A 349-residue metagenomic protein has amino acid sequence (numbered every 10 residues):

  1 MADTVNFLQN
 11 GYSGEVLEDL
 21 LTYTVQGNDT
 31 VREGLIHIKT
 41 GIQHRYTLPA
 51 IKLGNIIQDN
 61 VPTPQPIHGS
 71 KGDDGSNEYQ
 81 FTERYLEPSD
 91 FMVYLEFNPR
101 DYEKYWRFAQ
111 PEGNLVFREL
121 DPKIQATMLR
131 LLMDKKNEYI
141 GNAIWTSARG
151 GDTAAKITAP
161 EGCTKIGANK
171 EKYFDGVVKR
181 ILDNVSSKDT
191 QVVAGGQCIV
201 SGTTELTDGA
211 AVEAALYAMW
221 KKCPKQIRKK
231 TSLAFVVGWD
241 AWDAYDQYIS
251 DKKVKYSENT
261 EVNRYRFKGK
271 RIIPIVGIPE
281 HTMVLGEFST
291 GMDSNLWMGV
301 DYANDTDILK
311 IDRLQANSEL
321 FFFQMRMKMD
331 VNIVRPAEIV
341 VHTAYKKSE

Functional and structural regions predicted by a protein language model:
A2-L48, N169-A210, A214, W242-E349: Sequence/fold signature of self-assembling virion shell proteins
T4-L8, S70-G75, Y79, E138 (+1 more regions): Signature of extracytoplasmic/envelope-associated structural regions
V25-A109, I166, K172: Assembly/oligomerization interface modules of large self-assembling protein complexes
G27-I38, N142-A154, K229-L233, N259: Short glycine-rich, low-complexity/disordered patches
Y105-W106, G141, A244-D246: Short helix/loop capping segments that flank catalytic or ligand/cofactor-binding pockets
Q110-A218: Alpha-helical scaffold segments that mediate packing/assembly in large oligomeric complexes
L129, K230-S232, L320: Extracellular structured ligand-interaction cores
A211-Y248: C-terminal interaction module
